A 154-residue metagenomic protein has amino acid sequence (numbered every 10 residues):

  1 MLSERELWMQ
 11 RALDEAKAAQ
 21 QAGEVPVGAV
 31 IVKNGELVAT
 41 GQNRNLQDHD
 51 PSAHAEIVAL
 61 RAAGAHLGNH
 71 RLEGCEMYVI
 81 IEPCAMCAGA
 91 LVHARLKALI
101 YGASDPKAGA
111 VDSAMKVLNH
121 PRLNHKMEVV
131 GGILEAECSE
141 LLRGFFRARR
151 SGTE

Functional and structural regions predicted by a protein language model:
M1-A19, P83-E154: Zinc-dependent deaminase
A12, A16-A19, A29, A39 (+2 more regions): Small-residue (primarily alanine) positions within well-ordered alpha-helices, especially packing/interaction faces
G23-V27, E73: Short, basic and Ser/Thr-rich N-terminal targeting/leader segments
V27-G35: Short beta-strand scaffold segments in enzyme catalytic cores
A29, G68-N69, N119-P121: Short secondary-structure boundary/capping segments
V38-N45: Short beta->alpha transition motifs characteristic of CBS
N45, V79, A103: Residues that line or immediately flank small-molecule/substrate-binding pockets and catalytic motifs
H49, A53, I57, R61-V92: Helix-adjacent hinge/juxtasegments
